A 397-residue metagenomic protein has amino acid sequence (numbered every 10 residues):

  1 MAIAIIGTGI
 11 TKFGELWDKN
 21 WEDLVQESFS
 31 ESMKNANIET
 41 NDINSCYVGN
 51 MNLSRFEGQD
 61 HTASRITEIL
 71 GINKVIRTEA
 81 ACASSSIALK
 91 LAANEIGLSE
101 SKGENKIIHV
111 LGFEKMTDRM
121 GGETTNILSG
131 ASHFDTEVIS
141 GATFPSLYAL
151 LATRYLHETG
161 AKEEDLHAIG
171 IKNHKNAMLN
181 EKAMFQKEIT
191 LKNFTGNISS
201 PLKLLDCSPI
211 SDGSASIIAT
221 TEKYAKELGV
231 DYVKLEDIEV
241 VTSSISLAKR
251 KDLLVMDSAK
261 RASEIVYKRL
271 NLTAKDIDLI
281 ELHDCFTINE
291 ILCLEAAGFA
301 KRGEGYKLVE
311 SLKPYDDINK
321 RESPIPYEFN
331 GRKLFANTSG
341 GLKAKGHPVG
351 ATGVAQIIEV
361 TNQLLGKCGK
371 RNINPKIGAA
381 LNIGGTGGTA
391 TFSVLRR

Functional and structural regions predicted by a protein language model:
M1-A83, L91, Y155-E163, M184-N193 (+4 more regions): Conserved active-site "lid/cap" helical segment
M1-E22, F134, E158, H167-A168 (+8 more regions): Condensing-enzyme catalytic core mediating Claisen C-C bond formation in acyl metabolism
K19-E27, N41, H61, A83-I87 (+11 more regions): Conserved active-site and cofactor/substrate-binding residues in soluble primary-metabolism enzymes
T40-N50, I76-A80, E104-G112, E164-I171 (+5 more regions): Beta-strand segments within the central parallel beta-sheet cores of soluble alpha/beta enzyme folds
N52-I107, L111, K115-L147, F185-P209 (+3 more regions): Conserved catalytic cysteine-centered active-site region of acyl-thioester-dependent Claisen-condensing enzymes
S54-H61, L247-K251, D284-K307, P314-I325 (+2 more regions): Short glycine/threonine-rich loop-to-helix capping motif typified by GTGT followed within a few residues by an Asp-Pro
A80-E114, P145-L179, I217-K223, P348-K367: Active-site-proximal alpha-helical scaffold in enzymes
D135-G141, A161-D165, E181, Y306 (+1 more regions): Molybdopterin (Moco) oxidoreductase catalytic core of the xanthine/aldehyde oxidoreductase family
